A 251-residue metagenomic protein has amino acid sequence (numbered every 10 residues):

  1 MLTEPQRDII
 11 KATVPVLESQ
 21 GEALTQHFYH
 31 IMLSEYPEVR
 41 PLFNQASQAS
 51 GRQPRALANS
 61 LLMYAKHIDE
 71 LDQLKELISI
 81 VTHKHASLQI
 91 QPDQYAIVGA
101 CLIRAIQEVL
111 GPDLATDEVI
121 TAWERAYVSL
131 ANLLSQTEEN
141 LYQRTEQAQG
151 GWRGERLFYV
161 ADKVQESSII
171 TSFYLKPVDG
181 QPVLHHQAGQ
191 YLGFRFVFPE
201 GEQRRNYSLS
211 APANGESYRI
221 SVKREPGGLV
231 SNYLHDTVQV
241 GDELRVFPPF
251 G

Functional and structural regions predicted by a protein language model:
M1-E155: Globin-like tetrapyrrole-binding proteins
A148-E243, F247-P248: Ferredoxin-reductase
